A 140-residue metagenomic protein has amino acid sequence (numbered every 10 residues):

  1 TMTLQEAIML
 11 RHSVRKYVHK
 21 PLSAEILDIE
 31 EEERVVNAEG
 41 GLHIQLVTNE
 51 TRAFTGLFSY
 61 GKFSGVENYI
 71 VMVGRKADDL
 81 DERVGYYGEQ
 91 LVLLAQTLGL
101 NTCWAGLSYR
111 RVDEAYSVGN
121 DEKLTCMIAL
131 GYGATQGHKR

Functional and structural regions predicted by a protein language model:
T1-R140: Acidic, surface-exposed loops and disordered segments
